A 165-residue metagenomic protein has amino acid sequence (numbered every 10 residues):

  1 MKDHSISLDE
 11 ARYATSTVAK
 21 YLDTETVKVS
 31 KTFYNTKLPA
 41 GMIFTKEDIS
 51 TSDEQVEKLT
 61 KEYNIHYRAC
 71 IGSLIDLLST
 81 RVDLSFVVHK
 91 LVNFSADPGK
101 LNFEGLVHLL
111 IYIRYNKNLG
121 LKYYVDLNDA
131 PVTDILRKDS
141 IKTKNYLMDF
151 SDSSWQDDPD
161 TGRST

Functional and structural regions predicted by a protein language model:
M1-T165: Long, low-complexity, charge-biased intrinsically disordered regions
